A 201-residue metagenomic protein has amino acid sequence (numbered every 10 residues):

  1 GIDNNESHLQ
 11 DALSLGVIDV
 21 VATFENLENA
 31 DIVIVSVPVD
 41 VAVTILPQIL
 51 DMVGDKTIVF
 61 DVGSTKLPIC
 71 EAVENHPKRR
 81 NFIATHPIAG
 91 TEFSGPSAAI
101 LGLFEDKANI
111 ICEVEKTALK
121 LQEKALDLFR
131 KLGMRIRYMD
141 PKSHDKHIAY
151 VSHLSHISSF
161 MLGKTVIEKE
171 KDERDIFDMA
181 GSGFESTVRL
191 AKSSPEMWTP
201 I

Functional and structural regions predicted by a protein language model:
G1-V17: NAD(P)-binding Rossmann-fold cofactor-contacting core
N4-N5, V37, V62-S64: Short beta->alpha hinge that forms the Motif I/post-I loop of the SAM-binding pocket
S7-H8, V41, K66-I69: Conserved short alpha-helix immediately C-terminal to the canonical SAM/SAH-binding motif I of Rossmann-like
L15-N26: Conserved SAM-binding strand-loop segment of SAM-dependent methyltransferases
F24-F60: Rossmann-like NAD(P)-binding element
P47-S97: Rossmann-like NAD(P)(H) cofactor-binding subdomain of soluble oxidoreductases
L101-K192: Internal alpha-helical scaffold of NAD(P)-dependent oxidoreductase catalytic cores
T199-I201: C-terminal active-site/capping subdomain that shapes the small-molecule cofactor and substrate pocket of enzyme
